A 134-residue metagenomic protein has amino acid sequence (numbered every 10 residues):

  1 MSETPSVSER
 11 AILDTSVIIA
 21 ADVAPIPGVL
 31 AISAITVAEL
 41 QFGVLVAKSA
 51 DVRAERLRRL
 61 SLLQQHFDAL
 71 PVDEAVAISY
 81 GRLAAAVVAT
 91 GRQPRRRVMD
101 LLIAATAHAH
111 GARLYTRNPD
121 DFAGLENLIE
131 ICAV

Functional and structural regions predicted by a protein language model:
S2-A11, A21-A105, R113, A123-V134: PIN-domain endoribonuclease scaffold, especially VapC-family toxins
D14: Conserved catalytic-loop position in the HRD/HxD motif
V17: Short, glycine/acidic-enriched loop or turn micro-motifs at the edges of active sites
R117: Conserved acidic donor-binding loop of glycosyltransferase catalytic domains
D120: Flexible glycine-rich beta->alpha loop in the catalytic core of nucleotide-sugar glycosyltransferases
